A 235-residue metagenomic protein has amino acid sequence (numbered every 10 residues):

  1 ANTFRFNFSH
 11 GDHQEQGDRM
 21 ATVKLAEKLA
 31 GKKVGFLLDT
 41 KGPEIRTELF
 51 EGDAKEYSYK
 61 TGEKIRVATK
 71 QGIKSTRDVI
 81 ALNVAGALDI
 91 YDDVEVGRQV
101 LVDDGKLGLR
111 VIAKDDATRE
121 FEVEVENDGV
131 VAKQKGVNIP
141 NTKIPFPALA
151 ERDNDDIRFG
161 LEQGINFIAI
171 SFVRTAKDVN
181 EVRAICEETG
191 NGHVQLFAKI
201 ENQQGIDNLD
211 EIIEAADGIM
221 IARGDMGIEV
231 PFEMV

Functional and structural regions predicted by a protein language model:
A1-V235: Non-catalytic helical/linker scaffolds that mediate oligomerization, partner binding, and domain coupling around large
